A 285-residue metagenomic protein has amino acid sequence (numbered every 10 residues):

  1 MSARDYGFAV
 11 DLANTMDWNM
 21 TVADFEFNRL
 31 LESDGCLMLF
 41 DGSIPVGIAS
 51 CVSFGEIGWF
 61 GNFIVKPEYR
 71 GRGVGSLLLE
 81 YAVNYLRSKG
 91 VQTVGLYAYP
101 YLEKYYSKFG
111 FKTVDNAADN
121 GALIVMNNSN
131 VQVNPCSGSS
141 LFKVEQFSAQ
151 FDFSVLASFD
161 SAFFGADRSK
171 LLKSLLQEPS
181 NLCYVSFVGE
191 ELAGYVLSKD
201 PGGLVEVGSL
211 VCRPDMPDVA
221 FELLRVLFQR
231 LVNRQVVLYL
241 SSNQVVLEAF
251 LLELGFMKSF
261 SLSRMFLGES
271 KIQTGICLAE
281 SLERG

Functional and structural regions predicted by a protein language model:
Y6, V10-S50, S161-C183: Active-site rim helix/loop that mediates acceptor-substrate recognition in acyltransferases
M38, S43-V52, W59-I64, V185 (+2 more regions): Conserved beta-strand in the GNAT
V65, G71-N84, K108, M216-Q229 (+1 more regions): Conserved acetyl-CoA-binding loop-helix of GNAT-fold acetyltransferases
K66, R70, Y99, C212-D215 (+1 more regions): Residue-level recognition of the GNAT/N-acetyltransferase active site
L86-Y99, L231-S242: Conserved GNAT acetyl-CoA-binding A-motif
R87, K112-E206: Amide-forming acyltransferase catalytic core, primarily the GNAT-like/NAT-type and related acyltransferase folds
Y97, K104, K112-N134, V237-G285: Active-site/acyl-donor-binding loops of N-acyltransferases
S180-K199, G203-N243: Flexible loop/N-cap segments at domain edges
